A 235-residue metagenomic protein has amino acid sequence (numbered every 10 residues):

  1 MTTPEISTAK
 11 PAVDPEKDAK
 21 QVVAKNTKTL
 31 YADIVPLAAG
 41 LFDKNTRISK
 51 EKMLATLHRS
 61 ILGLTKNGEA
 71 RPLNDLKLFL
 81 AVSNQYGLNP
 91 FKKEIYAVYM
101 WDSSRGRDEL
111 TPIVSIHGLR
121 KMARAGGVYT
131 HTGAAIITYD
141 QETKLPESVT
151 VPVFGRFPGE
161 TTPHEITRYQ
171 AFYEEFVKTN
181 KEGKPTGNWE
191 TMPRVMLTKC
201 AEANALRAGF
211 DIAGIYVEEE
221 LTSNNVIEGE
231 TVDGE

Functional and structural regions predicted by a protein language model:
T2-E235: Glycine-rich anion-binding surface patch
